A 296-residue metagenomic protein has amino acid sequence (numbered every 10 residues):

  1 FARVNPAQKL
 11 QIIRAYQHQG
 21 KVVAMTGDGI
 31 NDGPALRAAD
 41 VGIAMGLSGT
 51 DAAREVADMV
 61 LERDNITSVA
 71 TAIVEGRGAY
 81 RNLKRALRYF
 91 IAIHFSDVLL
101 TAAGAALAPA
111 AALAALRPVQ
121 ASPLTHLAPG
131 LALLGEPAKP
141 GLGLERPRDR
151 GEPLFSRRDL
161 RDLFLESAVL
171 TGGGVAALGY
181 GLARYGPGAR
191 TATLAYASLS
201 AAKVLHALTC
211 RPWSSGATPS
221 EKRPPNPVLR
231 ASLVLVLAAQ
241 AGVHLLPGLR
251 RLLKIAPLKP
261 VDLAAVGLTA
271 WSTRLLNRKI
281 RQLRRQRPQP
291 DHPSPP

Functional and structural regions predicted by a protein language model:
F1-A24, A39, A44-A217: Membrane-embedded transport module
F1-N31, R37-V41, E75-R77, L83 (+5 more regions): Cytosolic catalytic headpiece
D28, L36, A168, V204 (+2 more regions): Hydrophobic, well-ordered secondary-structure elements that form the walls of internal hydrophobic environments
D51, H126, G130, H206 (+2 more regions): Short helix-terminus and kink motifs of transmembrane alpha helices, predominantly at the cytoplasmic interface
E166, A195, L199, L229-V236 (+1 more regions): Hydrophobic alpha-helical transmembrane segments of polytopic
G174-A177, V236-R250, L276-N277: Hydrophobic alpha-helical transmembrane segments in multi-pass integral membrane proteins
T193, P219-R230, A256-P260: Cytoplasmic-side transmembrane-helix entry/capping segments in multi-pass membrane proteins
T209-P224, A241-I255: Transmembrane alpha-helical segments that serve as helix-helix packing and pore/cofactor-lining elements in multipass
